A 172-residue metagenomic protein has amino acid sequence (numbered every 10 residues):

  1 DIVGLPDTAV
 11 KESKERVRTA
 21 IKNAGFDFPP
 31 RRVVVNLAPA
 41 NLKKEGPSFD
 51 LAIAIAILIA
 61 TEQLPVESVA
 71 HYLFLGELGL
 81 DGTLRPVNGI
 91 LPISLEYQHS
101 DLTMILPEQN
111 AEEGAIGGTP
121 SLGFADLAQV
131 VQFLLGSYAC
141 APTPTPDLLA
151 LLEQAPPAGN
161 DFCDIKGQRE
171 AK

Functional and structural regions predicted by a protein language model:
D1-K172: Peripheral, non-AAA+ core regions of ATP-driven protein-machinery
